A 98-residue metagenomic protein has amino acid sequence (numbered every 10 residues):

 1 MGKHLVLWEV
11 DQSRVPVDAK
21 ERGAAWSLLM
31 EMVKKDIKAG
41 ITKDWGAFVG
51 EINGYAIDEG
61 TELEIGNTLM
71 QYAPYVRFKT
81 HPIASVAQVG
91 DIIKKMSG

Functional and structural regions predicted by a protein language model:
M1-N53, G60-L63, V86, G90-G98: Short S/T/G/P-rich N-terminal loop/turn motif that feeds into the first structured element of a domain
I52-Y55, R77: Short active-site oxyanion
D58-E59, P82: A structural signal for short, well-ordered beta-strand elements
E64-P74: Short amphipathic alpha-helices in soluble, non-transmembrane regions that often serve as interface/regulatory elements
Y75-A87: Conserved short beta-strand edge segments in small beta-sheet-based binding/regulatory domains
